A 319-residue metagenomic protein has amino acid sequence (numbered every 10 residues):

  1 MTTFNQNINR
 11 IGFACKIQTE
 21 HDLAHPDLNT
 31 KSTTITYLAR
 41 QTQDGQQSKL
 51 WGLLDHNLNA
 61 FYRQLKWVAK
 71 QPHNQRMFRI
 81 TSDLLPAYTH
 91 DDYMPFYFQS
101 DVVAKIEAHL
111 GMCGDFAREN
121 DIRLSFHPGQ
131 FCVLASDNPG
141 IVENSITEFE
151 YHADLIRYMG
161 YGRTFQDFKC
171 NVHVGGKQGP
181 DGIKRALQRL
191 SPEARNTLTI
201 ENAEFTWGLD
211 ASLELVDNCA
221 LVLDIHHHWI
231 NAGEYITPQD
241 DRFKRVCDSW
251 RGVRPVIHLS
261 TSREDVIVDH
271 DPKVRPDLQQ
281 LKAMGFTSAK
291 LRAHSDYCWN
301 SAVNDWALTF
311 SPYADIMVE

Functional and structural regions predicted by a protein language model:
M1-R123, C132-E150, D154-Y161, R189 (+3 more regions): Alpha/beta catalytic barrel-like cores
K16, D83, G129, G175 (+3 more regions): An acidic- and aromatic-residue-enriched active-site/binding cleft used to recognize and process polar
H127, D224, I316: Conserved, mostly hydrophobic/aromatic
V142-A220, H226-H227: Eukaryote-skewed repeat-based solenoidal scaffolds used as protein-protein interaction platforms, primarily
V222, H226-H228, Q239, F243: Catalytic-core regions of glycoside hydrolase
W229-G233: Short active-site loop/helix that positions an aromatic residue
